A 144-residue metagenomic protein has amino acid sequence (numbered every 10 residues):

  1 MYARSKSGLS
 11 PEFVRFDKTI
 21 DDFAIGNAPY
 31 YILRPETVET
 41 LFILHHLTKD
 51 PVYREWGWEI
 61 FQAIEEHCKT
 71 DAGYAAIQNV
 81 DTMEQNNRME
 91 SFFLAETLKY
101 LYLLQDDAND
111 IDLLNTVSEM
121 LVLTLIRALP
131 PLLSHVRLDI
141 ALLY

Functional and structural regions predicted by a protein language model:
M1-Y144: Glycan-recognition and catalytic cores of secretory/periplasmic carbohydrate-active enzymes
